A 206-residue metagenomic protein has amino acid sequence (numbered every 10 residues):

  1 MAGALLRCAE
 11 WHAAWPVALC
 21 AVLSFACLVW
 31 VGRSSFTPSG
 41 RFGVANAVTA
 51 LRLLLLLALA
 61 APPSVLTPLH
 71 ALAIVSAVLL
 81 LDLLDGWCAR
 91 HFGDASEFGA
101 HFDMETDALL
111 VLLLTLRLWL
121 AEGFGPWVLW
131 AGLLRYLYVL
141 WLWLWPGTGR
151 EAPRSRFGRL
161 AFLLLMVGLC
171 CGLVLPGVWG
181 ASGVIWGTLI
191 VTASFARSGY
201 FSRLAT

Functional and structural regions predicted by a protein language model:
M1-F42, M104-T206: A feature for the membrane-embedded catalytic helix bundles of lipid/isoprenoid biosynthetic enzymes
W15-C27, R41-S96, V178-T192: Membrane-embedded alpha-helical segments that form the functional core of polytopic membrane enzymes, especially those
G93, H101-E105: Short hydrophobic alpha-helical segments within the ABC transporter permease transmembrane module
